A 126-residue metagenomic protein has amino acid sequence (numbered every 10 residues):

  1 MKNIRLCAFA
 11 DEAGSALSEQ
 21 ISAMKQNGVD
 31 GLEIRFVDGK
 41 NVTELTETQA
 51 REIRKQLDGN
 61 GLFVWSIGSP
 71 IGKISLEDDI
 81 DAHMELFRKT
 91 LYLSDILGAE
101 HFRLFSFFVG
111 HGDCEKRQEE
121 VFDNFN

Functional and structural regions predicted by a protein language model:
M1-L17: Boundary/entry segment of secreted carbohydrate-active catalytic domains
N3-L6, A23-D30: A short, Lys/Arg-enriched amphipathic alpha-helix followed by its capping loop at the start of a domain
D11, S69-G72, A99, F107: Beta-hairpin (beta-strand-turn-beta-strand) motif
A16-S22, Q26, Q56-G59, L76-N126: Active-site acidic/histidine proton-transfer and metal-coordination neighborhood in alpha/beta enzyme cores
D30, F63, E100: Short acidic/polar active-site loop segments enriched in Thr and Asp
E33, S66-G68, R103: Conserved beta-strand positions in the central sheet of alpha/beta enzyme cores
E33-D58, S106-D113: Glycine-rich, proline-tolerant flexible connector loops at the mouths of alpha/beta enzymes
E47-S69, F122-N126: Alpha-helix-loop-beta-strand connector modules within alpha/beta enzyme cores
